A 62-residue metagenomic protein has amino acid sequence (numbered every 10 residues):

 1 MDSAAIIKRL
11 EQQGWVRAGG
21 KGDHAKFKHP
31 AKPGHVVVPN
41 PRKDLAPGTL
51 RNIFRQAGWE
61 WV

Functional and structural regions predicted by a protein language model:
M1-G14: Polyanion-binding surface elements
Q12-H29: Major-groove DNA-recognition helix of helix-turn-helix-type DNA-binding domains
P30-V62: C-terminal structural segments of small proteins and small subunits
